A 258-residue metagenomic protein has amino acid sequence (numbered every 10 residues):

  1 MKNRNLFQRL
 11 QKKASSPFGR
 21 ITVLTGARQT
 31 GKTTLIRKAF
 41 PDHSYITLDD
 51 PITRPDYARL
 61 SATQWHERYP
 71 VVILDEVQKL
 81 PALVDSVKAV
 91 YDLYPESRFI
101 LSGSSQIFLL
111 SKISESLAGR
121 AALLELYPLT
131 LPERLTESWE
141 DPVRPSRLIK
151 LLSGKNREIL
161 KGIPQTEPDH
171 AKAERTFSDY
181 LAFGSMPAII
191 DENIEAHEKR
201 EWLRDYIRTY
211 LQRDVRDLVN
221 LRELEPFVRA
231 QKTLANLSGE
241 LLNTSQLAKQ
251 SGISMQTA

Functional and structural regions predicted by a protein language model:
M1-S15: N-terminal pre-Walker A segment at the start of P-loop NTPase domains
R20-L24: Hydrophobic anchor at the beta1->P-loop junction of P-loop NTPases
A27: P-loop (Walker A) phosphate-binding loop of NTP-binding proteins
K32: Conserved lysine of the Walker
L35: Hydrophobic positions on the alpha1 helix immediately C-terminal to the Walker A/P-loop
D56-I100: Conserved nucleotide-sensing/catalytic segment adjacent to the nucleotide-binding pocket in NTP-handling enzymes
L93-I113: Sensor-1/coupling segment of RecA-like P-loop NTPase cores
K112-F227, Q231-N236: Interdomain motor-coupling "hinge/lid" segment immediately C-terminal to the ATP-binding subdomain of NTP-driven enzymes
